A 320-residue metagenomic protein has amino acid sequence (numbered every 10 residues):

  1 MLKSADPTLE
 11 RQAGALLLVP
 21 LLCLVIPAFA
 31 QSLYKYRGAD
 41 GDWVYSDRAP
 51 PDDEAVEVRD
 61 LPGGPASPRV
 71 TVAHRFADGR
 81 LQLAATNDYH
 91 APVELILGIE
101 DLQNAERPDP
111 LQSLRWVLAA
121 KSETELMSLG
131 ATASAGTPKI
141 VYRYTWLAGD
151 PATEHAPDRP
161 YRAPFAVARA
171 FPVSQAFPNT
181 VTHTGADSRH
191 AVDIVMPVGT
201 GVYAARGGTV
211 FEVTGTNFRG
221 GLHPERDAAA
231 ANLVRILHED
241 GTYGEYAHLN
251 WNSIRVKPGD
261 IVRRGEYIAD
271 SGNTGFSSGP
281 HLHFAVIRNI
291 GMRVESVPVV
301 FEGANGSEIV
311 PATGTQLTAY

Functional and structural regions predicted by a protein language model:
M1-R11: N-terminal secretory signal peptides that target proteins for export/translocation
L2, F29-E125, S134-K139: Short, cationic interaction patches enriched in Lys/Arg with P/S/T/G and frequent prolines that mark the mature domain
A15-V25: Bacterial N-terminal signal peptides
L114-A230: Surface-exposed, glycine-biased beta-strand/turn segments
D158-S174, Y203, R226-A229, I254-R263 (+1 more regions): Acidic, glycine-rich catalytic/binding loops that coordinate metals and/or anionic ligands
P197, Y203, H238-G265: Short histidine-centered loop motifs in beta-beta connectors
N217-R226, S271-H283: Active-site loop architecture of trypsin-fold serine endopeptidases
V234, R263-G275: Short hydrophobic beta/alpha edge segments that flank linear recognition/processing sites
